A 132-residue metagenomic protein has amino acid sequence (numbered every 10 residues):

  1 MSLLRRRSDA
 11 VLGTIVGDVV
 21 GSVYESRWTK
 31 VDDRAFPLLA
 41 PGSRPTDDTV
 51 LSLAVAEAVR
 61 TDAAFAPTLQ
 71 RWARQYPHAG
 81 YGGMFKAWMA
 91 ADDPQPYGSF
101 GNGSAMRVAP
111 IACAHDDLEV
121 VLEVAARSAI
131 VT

Functional and structural regions predicted by a protein language model:
M1-T132: Structured, active/binding-site neighborhoods that engage oxygen-rich ligands
